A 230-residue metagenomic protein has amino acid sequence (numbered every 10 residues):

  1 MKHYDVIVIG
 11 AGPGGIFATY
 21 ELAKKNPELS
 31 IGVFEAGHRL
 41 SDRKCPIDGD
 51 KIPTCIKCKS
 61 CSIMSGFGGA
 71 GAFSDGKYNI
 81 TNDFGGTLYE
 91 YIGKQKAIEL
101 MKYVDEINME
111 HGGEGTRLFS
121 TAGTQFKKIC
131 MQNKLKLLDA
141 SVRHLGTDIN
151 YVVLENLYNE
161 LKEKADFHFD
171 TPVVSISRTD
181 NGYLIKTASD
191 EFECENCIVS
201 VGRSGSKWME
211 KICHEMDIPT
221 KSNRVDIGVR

Functional and structural regions predicted by a protein language model:
M1-G85, A122-R230: Residues forming the flavin
G66-T116: Dinucleotide-binding Rossmann-like beta1-alpha1 core, especially the glycine-rich loop that anchors the ADP
